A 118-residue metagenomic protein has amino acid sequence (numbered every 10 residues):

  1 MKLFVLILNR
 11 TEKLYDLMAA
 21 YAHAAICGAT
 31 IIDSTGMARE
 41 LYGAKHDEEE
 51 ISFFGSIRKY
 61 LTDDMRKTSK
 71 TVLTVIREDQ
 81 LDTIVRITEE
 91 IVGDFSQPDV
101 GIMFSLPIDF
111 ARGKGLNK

Functional and structural regions predicted by a protein language model:
M1-K118: Positively charged, small/polar-rich N-terminal and surface patches that mediate targeting and assembly and bind
